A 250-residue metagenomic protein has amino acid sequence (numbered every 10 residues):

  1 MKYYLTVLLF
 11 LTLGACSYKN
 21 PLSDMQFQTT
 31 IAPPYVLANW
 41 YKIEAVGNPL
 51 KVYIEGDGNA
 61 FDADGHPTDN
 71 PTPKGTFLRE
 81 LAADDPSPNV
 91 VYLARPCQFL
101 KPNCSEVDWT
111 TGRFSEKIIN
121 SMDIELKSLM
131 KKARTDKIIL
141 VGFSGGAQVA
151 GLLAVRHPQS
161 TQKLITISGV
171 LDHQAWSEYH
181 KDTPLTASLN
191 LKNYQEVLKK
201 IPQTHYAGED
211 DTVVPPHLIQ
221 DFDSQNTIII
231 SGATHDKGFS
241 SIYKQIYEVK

Functional and structural regions predicted by a protein language model:
G14-A15: C-terminal motif of bacterial Sec signal peptides marking the signal peptidase cleavage site
P33-A38, I43-A94, F99: Short, surface-exposed "cap/lid" segments of acyl-processing enzymes
S105-K132: Alpha/beta-hydrolase active-site loop
V141-A150: Gly/Ala-rich beta-loop-alpha elbow adjacent to hydrolase catalytic centers
L152-Q162: Conserved hydrolase catalytic core segment
G169, Q174-K237: The feature captures the conserved acid-bearing segment of alpha/beta-hydrolase catalytic domains
G238-V249: Post-His helix in hydrolase/transferase enzymes
